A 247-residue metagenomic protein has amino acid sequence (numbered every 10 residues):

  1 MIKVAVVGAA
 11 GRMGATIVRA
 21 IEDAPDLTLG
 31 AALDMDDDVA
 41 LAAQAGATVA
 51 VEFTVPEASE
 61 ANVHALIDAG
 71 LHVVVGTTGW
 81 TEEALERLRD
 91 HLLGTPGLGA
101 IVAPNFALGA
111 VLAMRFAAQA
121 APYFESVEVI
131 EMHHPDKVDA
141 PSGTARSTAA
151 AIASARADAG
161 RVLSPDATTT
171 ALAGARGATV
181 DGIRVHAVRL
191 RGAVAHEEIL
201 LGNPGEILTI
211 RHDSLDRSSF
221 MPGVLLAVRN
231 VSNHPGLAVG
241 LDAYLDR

Functional and structural regions predicted by a protein language model:
K3-Q44, E125-R247: C-terminal substrate-binding/catalytic lobe of Rossmann-fold NAD(P)-dependent oxidoreductases
L29, V73-V74, G99-V102: Hydrophobic beta-strand scaffold residues
M35, T78-W80, N105-A107, M132-P135: Short, ordered loop/turn segments at secondary-structure junctions
A50-V51: N-terminal Rossmann-like NAD(P) cofactor-binding module of classical short-chain dehydrogenase/reductase
T54-V55, T78, R189: Short glycine-/small-residue-rich Rossmann-like dinucleotide-binding loops
A61-H64, T77-A100, L108-V111, R115-Q119: Rossmann-fold NAD(P)-binding glycine/threonine-rich loop
